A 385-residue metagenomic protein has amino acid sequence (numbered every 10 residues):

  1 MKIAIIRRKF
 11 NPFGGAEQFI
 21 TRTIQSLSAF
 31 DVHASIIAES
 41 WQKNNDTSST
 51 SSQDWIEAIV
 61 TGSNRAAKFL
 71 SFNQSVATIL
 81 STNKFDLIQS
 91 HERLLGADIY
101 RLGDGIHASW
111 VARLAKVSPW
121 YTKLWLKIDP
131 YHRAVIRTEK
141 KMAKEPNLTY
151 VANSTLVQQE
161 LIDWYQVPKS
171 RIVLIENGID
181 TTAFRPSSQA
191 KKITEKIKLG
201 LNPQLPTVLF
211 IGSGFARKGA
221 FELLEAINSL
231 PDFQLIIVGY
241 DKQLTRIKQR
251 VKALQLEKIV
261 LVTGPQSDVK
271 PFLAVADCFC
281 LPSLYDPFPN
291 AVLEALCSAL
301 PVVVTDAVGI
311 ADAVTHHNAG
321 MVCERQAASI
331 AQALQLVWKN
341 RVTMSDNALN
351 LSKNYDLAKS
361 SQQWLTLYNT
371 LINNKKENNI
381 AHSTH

Functional and structural regions predicted by a protein language model:
E17-R22, P206-S229, K242-T245: A conserved mid-protein helix/loop that constitutes part of the nucleotide-sugar donor-binding site
W41, I211-S213, Q234-K248: Glycosyltransferase donor-sugar binding loop
D129-A190, T207: Donor nucleotide-sugar binding/catalytic pocket of nucleotide-sugar-dependent glycosyltransferases
L174, E294, A307-H317, M321-V322: Short acidic/histidine- and often glycine-rich active-site loop of Leloir-type glycosyltransferases that engages
T194-I197, P206, V342-Y355, T366: A short, well-ordered alpha-helix in the C-terminal region of glycosyltransferases
P265, L284: Aromatic "clamp/platform" in nucleotide-sugar-dependent glycosyltransferases that forms part of the donor/acceptor
P301-T305: Short hydrophobic beta-strand element within catalytic cores of glycosyltransferases and related nucleotide-activated
H316-A327, L336-R341: Conserved acidic donor-binding segment of nucleotide-sugar-dependent glycosyltransferases
